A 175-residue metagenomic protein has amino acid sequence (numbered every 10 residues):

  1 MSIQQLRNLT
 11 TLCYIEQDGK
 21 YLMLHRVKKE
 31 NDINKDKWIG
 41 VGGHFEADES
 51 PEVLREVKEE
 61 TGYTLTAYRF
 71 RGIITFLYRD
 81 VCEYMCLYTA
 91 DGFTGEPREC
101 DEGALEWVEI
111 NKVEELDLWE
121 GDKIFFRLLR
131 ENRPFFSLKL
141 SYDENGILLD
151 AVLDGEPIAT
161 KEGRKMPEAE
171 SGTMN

Functional and structural regions predicted by a protein language model:
M1-R7, D18, E162-N175: Short, Lys/Arg-enriched, disordered terminal segments
S2-M23, V41-A47: Conserved N-terminal beta-strand and adjoining loop/helix that marks the start of the Nudix/MutT-like hydrolase domain
L9-T11, G19, E83-C86, G103 (+2 more regions): Change "...and in nucleic-acid phosphodiester-cleaving endonucleases..." to "...and in nucleic-acid processing enzymes
K20, K28, T75: Short, glycine/serine-rich, charged loops/turns that create anion-binding and catalytic segments at active sites
D32-D36: A conserved beta-turn-beta hairpin within the catalytic core of GNAT-like acetyltransferases that forms part
H44-A67, I74-L129, A151-K161, K165-E168 (+1 more regions): Unchanged
L129-D150: Short, active-site-adjacent segments that bind or coordinate small-molecule cofactors and metal centers
